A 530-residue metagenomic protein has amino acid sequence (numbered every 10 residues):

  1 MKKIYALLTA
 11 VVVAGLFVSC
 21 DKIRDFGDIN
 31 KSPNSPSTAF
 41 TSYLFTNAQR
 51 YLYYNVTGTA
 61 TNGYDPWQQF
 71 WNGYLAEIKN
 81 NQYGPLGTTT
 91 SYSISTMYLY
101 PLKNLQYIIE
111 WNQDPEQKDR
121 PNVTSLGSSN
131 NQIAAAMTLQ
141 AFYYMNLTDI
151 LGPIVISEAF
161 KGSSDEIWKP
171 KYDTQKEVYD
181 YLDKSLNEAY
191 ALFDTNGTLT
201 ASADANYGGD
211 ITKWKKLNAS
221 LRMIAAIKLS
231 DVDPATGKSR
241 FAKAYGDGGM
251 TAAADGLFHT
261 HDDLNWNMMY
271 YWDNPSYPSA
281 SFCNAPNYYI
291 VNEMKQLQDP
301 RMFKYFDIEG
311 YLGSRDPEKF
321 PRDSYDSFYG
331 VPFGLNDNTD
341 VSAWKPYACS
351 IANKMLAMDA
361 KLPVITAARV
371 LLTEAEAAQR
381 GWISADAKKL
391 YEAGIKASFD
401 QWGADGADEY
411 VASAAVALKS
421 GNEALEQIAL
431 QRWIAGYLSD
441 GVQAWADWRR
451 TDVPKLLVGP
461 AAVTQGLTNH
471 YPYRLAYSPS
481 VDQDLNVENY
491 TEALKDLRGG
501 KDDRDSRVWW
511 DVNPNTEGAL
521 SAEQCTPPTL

Functional and structural regions predicted by a protein language model:
M1-I4: Positively charged n-region of N-terminal signal peptides that target proteins for export
C20-N72, T88, Y107, D114-Q117 (+2 more regions): Membrane-proximal, proline-rich intrinsically disordered regions
L75-S157, K161-D180, K184-S202, A360-L362 (+1 more regions): Conserved, well-structured interaction surfaces
E177-G256: Internal, well-ordered domain-core segments that constitute the primary functional module of diverse proteins
G237-E374, Q379-R380, A385-Q431, A435 (+1 more regions): Hydrophobic-face positions in mid-chain alpha helices that act as interaction patches
